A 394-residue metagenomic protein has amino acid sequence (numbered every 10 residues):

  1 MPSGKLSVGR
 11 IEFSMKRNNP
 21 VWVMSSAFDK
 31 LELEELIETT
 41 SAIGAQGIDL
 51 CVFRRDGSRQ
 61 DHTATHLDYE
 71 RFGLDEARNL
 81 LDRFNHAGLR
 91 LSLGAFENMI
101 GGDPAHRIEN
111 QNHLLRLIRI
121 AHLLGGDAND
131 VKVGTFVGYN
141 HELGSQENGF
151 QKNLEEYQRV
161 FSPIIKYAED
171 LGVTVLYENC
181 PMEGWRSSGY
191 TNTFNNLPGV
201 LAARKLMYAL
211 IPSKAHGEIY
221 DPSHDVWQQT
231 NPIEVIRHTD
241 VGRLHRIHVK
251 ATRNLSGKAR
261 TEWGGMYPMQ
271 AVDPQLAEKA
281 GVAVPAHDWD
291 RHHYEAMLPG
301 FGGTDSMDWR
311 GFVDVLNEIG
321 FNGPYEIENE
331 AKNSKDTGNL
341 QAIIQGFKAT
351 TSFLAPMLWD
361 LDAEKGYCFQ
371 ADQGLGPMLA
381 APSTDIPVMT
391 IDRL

Functional and structural regions predicted by a protein language model:
P2-S25, D29-G44, D103-P104, R119 (+4 more regions): Histidine-acidic metal/acid-base catalytic patches
S25-A27, C51-V52, A95, N179: Residue-level recognition of beta-strand->loop/alpha-helix junctions
A27, R71-L74, I108, N112 (+4 more regions): Conserved phosphate-coordination/catalytic loops
A45-I164, E169-T174, H224, N322 (+3 more regions): Structural motif corresponding to the early beta-alpha repeats
C51, L176-E178, I219, E328: Solvent-exposed beta-strand sheet faces enriched in polar/charged residues
N98, N179-P181, N195, A215 (+1 more regions): Asparagine-centered polar/low-complexity signal
L171-N196, R204: Hydrophobic, aromatic-enriched interface-forming segments
